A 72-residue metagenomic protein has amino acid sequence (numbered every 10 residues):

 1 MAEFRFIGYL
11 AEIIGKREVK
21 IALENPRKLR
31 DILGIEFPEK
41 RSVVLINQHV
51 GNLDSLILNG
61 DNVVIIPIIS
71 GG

Functional and structural regions predicted by a protein language model:
M1-S70: Ubiquitin-like/PB1-type beta-grasp interaction modules and other compact soluble beta-rich domains
